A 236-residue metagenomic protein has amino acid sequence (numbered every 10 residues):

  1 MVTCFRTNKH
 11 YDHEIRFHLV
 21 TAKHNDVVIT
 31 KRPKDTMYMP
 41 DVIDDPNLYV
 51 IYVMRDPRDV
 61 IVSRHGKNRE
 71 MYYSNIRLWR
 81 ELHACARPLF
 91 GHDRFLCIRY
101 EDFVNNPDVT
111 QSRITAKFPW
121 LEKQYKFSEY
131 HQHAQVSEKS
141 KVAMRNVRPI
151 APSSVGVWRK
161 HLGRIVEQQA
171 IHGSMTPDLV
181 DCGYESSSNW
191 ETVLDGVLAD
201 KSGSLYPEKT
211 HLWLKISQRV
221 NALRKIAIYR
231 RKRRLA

Functional and structural regions predicted by a protein language model:
M1-D26, T210-H211, K225, K232 (+1 more regions): PAPS-dependent sulfotransferase catalytic core
F5-R6, F118-P119, C182: A broad structural signal for alpha-helix termini and local helix breaks/kinks
R6, Y11-D12, S74, R80 (+7 more regions): Compositionally biased, intrinsically disordered low-complexity regions enriched in proline and serine
H10-H13, H18, H24, Y49 (+8 more regions): Histidine (H) residue identity feature
R16-I43, K209-N221: Short, charged N-terminal helix-start/capping segments
D26-F127, V136-P149: PAPS-dependent sulfotransferase catalytic domain
E122-A236: PAPS-dependent sulfotransferases, especially Golgi type II membrane carbohydrate sulfotransferases
